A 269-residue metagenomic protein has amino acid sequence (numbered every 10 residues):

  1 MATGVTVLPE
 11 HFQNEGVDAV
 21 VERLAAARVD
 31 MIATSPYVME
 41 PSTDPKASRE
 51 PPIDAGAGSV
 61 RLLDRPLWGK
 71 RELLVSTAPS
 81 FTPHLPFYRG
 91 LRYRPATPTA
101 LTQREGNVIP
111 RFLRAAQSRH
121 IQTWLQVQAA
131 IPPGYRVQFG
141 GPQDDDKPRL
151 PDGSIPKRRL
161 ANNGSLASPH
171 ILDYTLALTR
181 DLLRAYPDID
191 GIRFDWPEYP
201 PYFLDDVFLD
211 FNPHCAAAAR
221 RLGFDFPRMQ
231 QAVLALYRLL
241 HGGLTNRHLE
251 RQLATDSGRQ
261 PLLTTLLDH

Functional and structural regions predicted by a protein language model:
M1-A57: N-terminal structural segment of carbohydrate-active enzymes
A2-T6, M31-A33, H120-Q126, D190-R193: Structural preference for beta-strand elements that scaffold enzyme active sites
T3-E10, E15, T77-G106, R111 (+2 more regions): Active-site-adjacent "subsite" loops/lids of carbohydrate-active enzymes
D18-S42, L63-S80, A185-G191: Catalytic domains of carbohydrate-active enzymes, especially glycoside hydrolases
R23, A27, S35, A115 (+4 more regions): Structured segments of extracytoplasmic/periplasmic soluble domains in secreted or envelope-associated proteins
L24-A25, I109-W124: Surface-exposed amphipathic alpha-helices with a cationic face
I32, A116, T175, L182 (+1 more regions): Conserved, mostly hydrophobic/aromatic
S42-A78, I131-R158, D195-L267: Aromatic- and acidic-residue-enriched segments that line the glycan-binding/catalytic groove of carbohydrate-active
